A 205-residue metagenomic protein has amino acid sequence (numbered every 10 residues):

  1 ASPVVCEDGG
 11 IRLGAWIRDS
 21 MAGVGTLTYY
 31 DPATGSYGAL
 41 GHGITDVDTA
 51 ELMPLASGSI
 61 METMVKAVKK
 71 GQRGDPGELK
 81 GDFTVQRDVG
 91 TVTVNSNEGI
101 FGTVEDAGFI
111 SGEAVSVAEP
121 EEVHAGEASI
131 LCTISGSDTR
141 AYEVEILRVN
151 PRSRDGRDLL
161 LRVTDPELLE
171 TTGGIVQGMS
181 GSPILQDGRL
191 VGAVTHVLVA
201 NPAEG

Functional and structural regions predicted by a protein language model:
A1-G205: C-terminal recognition in membrane/secretory proteostasis and scaffolding
